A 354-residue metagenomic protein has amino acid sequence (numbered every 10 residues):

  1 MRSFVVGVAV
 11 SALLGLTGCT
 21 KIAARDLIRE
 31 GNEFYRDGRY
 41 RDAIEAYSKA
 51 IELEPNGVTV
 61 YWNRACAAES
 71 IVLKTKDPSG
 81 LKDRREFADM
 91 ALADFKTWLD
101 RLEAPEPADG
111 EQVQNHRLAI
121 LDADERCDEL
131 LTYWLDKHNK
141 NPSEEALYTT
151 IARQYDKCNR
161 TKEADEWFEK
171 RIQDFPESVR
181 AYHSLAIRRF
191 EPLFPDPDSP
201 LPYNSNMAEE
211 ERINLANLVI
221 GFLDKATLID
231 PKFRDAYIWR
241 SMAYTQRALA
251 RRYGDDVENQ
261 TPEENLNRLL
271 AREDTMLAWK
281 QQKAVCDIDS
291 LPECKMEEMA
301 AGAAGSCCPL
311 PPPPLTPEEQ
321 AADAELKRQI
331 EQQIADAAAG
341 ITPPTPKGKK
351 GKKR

Functional and structural regions predicted by a protein language model:
L16-G18: C-terminal motif of bacterial Sec signal peptides marking the signal peptidase cleavage site
T20-I22: Bacterial signal peptide processing site
A24, R39-E45, E69-D109, I187-F222 (+3 more regions): Short coil/linker segments at helix-helix boundaries
K49-A50, T97-W98, D136-K137, K170-R171 (+2 more regions): Canonical positions in the second alpha-helix
L53, R101-P105, K140, D174-F175 (+3 more regions): Structural marker of alpha-solenoid helical repeat scaffolds
G57, P105-G110, E144, S178 (+2 more regions): Residue-level recognition of tetratricopeptide repeat
N63, H116-R117, T150, S184 (+1 more regions): Canonical tetratricopeptide repeat
